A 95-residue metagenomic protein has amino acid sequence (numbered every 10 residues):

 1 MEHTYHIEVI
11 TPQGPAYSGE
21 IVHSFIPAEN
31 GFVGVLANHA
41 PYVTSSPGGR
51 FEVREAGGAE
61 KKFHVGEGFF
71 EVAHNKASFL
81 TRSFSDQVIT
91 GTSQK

Functional and structural regions predicted by a protein language model:
M1-T4: Extreme N-terminus of proteins, especially the signal/transit-peptide cleavage junction and the first residues
H6-Q94: Compact, glycine-rich, soluble single-domain proteins
